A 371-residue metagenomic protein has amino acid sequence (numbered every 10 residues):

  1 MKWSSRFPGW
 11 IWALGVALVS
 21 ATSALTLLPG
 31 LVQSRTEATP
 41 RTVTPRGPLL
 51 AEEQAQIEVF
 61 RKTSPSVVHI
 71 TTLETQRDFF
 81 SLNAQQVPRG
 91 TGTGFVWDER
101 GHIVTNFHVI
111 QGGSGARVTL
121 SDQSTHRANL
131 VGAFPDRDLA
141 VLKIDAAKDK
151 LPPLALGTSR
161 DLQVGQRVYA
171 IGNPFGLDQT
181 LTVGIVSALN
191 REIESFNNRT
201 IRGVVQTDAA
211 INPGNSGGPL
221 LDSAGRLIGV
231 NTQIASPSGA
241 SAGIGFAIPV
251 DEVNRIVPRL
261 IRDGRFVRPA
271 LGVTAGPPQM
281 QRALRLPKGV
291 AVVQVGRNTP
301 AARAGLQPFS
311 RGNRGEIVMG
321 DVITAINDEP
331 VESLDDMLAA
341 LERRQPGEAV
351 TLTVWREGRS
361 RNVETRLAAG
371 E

Functional and structural regions predicted by a protein language model:
W3-K288, Q294-R297, G315, I326 (+4 more regions): Serine-dependent protease modules
G320: Conserved catalytic motifs of ABC-family nucleotide-binding domains
R359-S360: Short, exposed coil/turn segments at beta-strand boundaries within extracellular/luminal domains
V363-T365: Edge beta-strands of extracellular beta-sandwich domains
